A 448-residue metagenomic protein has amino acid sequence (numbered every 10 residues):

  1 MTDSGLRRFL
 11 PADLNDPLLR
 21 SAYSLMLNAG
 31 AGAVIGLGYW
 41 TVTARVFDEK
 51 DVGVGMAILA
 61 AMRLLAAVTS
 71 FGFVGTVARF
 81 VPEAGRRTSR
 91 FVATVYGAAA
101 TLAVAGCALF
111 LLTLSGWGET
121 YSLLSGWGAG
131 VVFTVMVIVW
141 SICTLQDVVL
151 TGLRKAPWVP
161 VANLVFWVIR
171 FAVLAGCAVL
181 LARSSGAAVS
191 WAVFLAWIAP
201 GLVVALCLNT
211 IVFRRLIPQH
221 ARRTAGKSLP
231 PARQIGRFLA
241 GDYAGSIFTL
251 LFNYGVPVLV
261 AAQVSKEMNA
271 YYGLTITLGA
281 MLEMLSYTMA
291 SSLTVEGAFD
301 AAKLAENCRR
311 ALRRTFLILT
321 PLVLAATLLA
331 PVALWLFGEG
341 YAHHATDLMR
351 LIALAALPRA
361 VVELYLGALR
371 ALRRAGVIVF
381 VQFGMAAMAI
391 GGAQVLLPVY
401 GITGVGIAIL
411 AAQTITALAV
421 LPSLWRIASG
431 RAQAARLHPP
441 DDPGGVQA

Functional and structural regions predicted by a protein language model:
M1-I35, A225-D242, S423-A448: N-terminal membrane topogenesis motif
D3, D16-V74, A240-K266, I390-Q394 (+3 more regions): Signature of the first transmembrane helix
R20-G32, I58, R63-S115, L124 (+2 more regions): Membrane-water interface segments that mark the loop-to-transmembrane alpha-helix transition
R20-L37, N163-F166, R170, V193-I217 (+2 more regions): Transmembrane helical elements of multi-pass membrane transporters/channels
K50, S115-F133, K266, L328-R359 (+1 more regions): Interfacial segments at transmembrane-helix termini and the short loops linking adjacent helices
T69-G85, T275, G279-K303, A368-A371: Helix-loop junctions and terminal segments of transmembrane helices in multi-pass membrane transport/translocation
W127-V131, P160-P218, G384, M388-G391 (+1 more regions): Hydrophobic alpha-helical transmembrane segments
V139-N163, F299, L354-F383: Membrane-interface junctions at transmembrane-helix termini in multi-pass inner-membrane proteins
